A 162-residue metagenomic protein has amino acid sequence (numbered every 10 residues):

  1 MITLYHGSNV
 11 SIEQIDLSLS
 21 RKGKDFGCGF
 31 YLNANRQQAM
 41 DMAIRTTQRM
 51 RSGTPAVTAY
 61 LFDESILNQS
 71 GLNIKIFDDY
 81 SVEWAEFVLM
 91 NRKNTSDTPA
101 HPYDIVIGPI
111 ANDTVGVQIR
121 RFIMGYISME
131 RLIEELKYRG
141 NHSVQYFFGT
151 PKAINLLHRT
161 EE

Functional and structural regions predicted by a protein language model:
I2, K24-D25, D41, R45-E162: Conserved NAD+-utilizing ADP-ribose enzyme module
I2-G23: Short aromatic-glycine-(Arg/Gly/Cys) micro-motifs in beta-strand/loop hairpins
H6, Y31-L32, A59-L61: Short, conserved beta-strand segments within well-ordered enzyme catalytic domains that often line or immediately flank
N9, R36, E64-I66: Short, flexible loop/turn elements at secondary-structure junctions
D16-Q37: Short, flexible N-terminal segments of the mature chain
